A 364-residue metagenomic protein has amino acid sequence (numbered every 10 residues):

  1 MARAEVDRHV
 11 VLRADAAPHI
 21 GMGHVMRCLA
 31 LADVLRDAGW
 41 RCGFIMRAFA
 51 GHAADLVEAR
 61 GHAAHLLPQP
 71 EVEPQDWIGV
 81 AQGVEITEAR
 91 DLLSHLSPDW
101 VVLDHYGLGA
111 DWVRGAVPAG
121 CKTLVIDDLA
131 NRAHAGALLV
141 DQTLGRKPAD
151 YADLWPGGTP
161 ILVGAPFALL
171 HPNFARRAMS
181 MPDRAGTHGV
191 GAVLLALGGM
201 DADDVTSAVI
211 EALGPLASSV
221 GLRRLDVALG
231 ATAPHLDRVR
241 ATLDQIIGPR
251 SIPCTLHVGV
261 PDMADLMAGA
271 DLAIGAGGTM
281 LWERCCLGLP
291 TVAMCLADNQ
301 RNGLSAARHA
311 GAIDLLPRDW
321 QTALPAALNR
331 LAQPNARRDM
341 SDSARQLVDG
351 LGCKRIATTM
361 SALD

Functional and structural regions predicted by a protein language model:
D7-G21: Nucleotide-activated donor-dependent transferases that construct or modify glycoconjugates
A38-I86: Conserved nucleotide-sugar phosphate-binding/catalytic loop shared by glycosyltransferases and other
H134-D204, L236-D237: A nucleotide-sugar donor-handling region in carbohydrate enzymes
M179-A270: Donor-nucleotide binding loops and adjacent catalytic segments primarily of GT-B fold Leloir glycosyltransferases
A268-T279: Acidic donor-binding loop of glycosyltransferase active sites
N299-A327: Change "using UDP/GDP/dTDP sugars" to "using nucleotide sugars
A336-G350: A short, well-ordered alpha-helix in the C-terminal region of glycosyltransferases
D349-D364: C-terminal alpha-helical cap of glycosyltransferases
